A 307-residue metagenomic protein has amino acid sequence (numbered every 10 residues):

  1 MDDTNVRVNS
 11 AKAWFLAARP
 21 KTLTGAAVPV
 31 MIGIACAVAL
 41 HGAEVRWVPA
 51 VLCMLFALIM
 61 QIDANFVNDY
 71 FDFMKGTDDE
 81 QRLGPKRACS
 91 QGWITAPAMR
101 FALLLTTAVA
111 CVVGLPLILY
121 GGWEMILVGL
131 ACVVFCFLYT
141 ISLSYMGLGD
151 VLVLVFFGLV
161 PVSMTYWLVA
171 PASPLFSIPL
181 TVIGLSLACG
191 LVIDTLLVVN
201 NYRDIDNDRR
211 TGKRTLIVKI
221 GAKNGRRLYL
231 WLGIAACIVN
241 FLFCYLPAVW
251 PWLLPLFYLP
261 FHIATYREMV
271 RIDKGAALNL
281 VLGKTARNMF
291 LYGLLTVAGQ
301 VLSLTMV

Functional and structural regions predicted by a protein language model:
M1-V48, L52, F56, M146-G149: Topogenic membrane-insertion module of multi-pass membrane proteins
V28-G33, L152-Y166, C189, I217-A222 (+1 more regions): Small-residue-rich segments of transmembrane alpha-helices in multi-pass membrane proteins, especially helix faces
A43-N68, I126-F137, S177-V199: Membrane-embedded alpha-helical segments that form the functional core of polytopic membrane enzymes, especially those
I59-L83, T195-I217: Acidic (Asp/Glu-rich) catalytic motifs at the cytosolic membrane interface
E80-Y120, K213-A248, A286-R287, Y292: Multi-pass membrane catalytic core of lipid/isoprenoid biosynthesis enzymes
R87-S173: Intramembrane alpha-helical segments
V153-I205, T211, K223-R227: Functional transmembrane core segments of multi-pass inner-membrane proteins
Y245-T305: Extended hydrophobic alpha-helices typical of membrane-associated regions
